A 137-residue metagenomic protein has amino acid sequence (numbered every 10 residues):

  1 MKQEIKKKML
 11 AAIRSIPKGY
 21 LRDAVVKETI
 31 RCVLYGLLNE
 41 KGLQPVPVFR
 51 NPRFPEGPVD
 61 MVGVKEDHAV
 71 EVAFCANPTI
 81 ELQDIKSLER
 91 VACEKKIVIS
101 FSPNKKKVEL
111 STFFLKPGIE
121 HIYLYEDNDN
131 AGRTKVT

Functional and structural regions predicted by a protein language model:
M1-R53, V64: Acidic-basic catalytic patches of nuclease active cores, encompassing PD-(D/E)XK and other metal-cofactor nuclease
E4-L10, K96-I97, V108, T137: Residue-level detector of intrinsically disordered/flexible regions characterized by low predicted structural confidence
I5, M9, V26, F113-G118 (+1 more regions): Conserved catalytic or regulatory cores that recognize and/or transform ribose-phosphate-containing ligands
M9, I13, V70-V72, L124 (+1 more regions): Extended hydrophobic/Leu-rich segments
R53-P55, T79-I80: Solvent-exposed loop/turn segments connecting transmembrane beta-strands in outer-membrane beta-barrel proteins
P55-V72, R90: Active-site beta-strand-loop-beta-strand hairpin of nuclease catalytic cores that positions key catalytic residues
A69, C75-Y123: Catalytic cores of nucleic-acid endonucleases
G118-T137: Intrinsically disordered, low-complexity terminal regions enriched in charged/polar residues
